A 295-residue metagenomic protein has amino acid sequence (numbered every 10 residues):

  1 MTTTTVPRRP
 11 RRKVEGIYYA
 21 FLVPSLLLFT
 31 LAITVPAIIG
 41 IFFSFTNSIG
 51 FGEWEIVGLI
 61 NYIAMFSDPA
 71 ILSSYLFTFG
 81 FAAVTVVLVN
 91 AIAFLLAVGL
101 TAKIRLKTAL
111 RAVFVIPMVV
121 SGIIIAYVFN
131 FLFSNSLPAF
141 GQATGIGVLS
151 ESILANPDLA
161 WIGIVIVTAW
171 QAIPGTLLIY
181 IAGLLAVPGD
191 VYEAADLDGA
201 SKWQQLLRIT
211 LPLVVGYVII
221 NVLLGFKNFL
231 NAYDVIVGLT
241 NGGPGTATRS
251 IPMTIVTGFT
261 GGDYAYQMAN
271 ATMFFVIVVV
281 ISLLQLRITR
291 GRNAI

Functional and structural regions predicted by a protein language model:
M1-K13: Short, Lys/Arg-rich, polar N-terminal cytosolic tail immediately upstream of the first transmembrane signal-anchor
V14-I295: A structural signal for multi-pass alpha-helical bundles of membrane permease subunits that mediate small-molecule
